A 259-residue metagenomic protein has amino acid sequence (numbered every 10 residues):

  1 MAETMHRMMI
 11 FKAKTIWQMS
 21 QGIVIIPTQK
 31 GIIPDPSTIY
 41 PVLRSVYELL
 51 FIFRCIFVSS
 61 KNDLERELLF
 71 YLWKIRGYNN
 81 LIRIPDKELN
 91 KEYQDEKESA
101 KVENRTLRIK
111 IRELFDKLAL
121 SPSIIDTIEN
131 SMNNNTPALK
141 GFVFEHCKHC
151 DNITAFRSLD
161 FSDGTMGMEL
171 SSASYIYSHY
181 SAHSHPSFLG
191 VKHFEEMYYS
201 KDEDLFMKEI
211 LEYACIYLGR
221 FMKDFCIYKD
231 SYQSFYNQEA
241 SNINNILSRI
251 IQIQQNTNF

Functional and structural regions predicted by a protein language model:
M1-R7, G77-C215, K223-D230, S234-F259: Secondary-shell segments that build the walls of catalytic and ion/ligand-binding clefts
M1-S45, L49-S99, E196-Y198, N245-S248 (+1 more regions): Charged alpha-helical initiation segments
